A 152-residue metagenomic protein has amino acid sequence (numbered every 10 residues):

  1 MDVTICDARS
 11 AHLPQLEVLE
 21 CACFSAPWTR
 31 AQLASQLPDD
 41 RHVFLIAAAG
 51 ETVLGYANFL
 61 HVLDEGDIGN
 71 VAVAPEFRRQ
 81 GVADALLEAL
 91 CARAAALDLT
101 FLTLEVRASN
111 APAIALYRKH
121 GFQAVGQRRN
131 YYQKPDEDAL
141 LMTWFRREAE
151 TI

Functional and structural regions predicted by a protein language model:
D2-I5: Extreme N-terminal starter segment of soluble prokaryotic enzymes
D7-E76, Q80, D84-R93, L97 (+1 more regions): Acetyl-CoA-dependent GNAT
A31, E105, Q123-L140: Conserved catalytic-core motifs of GNAT/GCN5-like acyltransferases
I68, L102-V106: Conserved hydrophobic beta-strand within the GNAT/NAT acetyltransferase core sheet that lines the active-site cleft
V73, R107-A108: Short amphipathic helical patch at the helix-1/turn junction of helix-turn-helix
L87, N110-A113, N130-P135: Short glycine/proline-centered loop/turn elements that form peptide/ligand docking sites
Y117, F122, M142: Conserved active-site tyrosine of GNAT-family acetyltransferases
